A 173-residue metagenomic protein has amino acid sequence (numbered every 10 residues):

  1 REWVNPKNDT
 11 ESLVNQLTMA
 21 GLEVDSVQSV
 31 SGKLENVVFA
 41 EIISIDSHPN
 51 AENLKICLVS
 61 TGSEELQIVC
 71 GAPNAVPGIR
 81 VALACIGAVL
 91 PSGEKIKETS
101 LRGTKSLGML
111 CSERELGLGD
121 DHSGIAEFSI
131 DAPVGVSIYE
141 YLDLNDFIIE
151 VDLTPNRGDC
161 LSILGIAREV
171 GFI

Functional and structural regions predicted by a protein language model:
R1-I173: Phosphate-backbone binding interfaces of nucleic-acid-interacting proteins
